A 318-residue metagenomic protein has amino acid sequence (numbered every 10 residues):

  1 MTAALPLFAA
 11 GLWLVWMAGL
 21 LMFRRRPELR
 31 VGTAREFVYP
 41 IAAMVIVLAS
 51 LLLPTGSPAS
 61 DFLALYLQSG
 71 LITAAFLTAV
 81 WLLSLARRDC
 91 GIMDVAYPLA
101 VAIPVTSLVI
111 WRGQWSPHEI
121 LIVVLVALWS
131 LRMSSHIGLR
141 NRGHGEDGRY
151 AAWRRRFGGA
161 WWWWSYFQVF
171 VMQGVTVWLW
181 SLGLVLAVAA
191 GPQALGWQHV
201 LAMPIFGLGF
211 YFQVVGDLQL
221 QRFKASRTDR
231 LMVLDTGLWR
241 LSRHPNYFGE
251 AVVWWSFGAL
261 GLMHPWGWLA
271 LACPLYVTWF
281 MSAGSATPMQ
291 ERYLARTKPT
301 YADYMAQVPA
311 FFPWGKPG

Functional and structural regions predicted by a protein language model:
A3-F23, E36, P40-D61, Q68 (+4 more regions): Hydrophobic transmembrane alpha-helices
A18-L29, T78-C90, S135-I137, N141: C-terminal ends of transmembrane helices
R26-A34, A59, A151-R156: Membrane-interfacial, low-structure loops and terminal tails that flank and connect transmembrane helices in multi-pass
L82-L83, W153, L294, Y304: Broad structural signal for hydrophobic residues in well-ordered alpha-helices, predominantly aliphatic
L83-I92, T106-P117, I137-R156: Membrane-helix interface linkers and caps
A86-R87, F157, K298, V308: A broad structural signal for alpha-helix termini and local helix breaks/kinks
R87, I92-A102, D147-Q168, M232-W239: Juxtamembrane helix-capping/reentrant segments at transmembrane boundaries
